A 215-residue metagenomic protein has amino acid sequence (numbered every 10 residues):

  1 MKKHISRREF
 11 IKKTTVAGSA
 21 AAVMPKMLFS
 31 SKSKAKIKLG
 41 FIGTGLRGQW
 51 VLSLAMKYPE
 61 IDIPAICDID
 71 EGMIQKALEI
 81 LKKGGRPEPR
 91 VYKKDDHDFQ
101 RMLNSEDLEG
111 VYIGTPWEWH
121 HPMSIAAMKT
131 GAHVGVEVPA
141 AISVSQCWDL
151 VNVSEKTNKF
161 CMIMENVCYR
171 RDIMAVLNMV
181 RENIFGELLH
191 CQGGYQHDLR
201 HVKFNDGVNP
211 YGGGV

Functional and structural regions predicted by a protein language model:
K2-V136, W148, N152-F160: N-terminal glycine-/serine-/threonine-rich beta1-alpha1-beta2 phosphate-ribose binding loop of Rossmann-like
G43, R47, T157-M162, V167-V215: Predominantly a Rossmann-like dinucleotide-binding segment in NAD(P)-dependent oxidoreductases
W117, A140-A141, H197: Short glycine-enriched loops at secondary-structure junctions
E137-P139, E165: Short beta->alpha connector loops at strand-helix junctions that form conserved, small/polar/Pro-enriched
A140-S145, R171: Conserved PLP phosphate-binding loop immediately N-terminal to the Schiff-base lysine helix in PLP-dependent enzymes
Q146-D149, M174: Short alpha-helix within the catalytic core of nucleotide-sugar-dependent glycosyltransferases
